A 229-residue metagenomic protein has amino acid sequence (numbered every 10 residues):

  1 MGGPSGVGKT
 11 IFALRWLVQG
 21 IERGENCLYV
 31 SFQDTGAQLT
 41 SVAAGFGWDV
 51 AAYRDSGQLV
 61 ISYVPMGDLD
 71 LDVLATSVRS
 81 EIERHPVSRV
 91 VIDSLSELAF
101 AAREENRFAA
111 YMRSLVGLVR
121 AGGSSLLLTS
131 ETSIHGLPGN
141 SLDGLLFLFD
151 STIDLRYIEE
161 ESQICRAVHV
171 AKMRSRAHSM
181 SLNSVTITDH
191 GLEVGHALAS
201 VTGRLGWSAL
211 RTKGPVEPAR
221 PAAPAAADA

Functional and structural regions predicted by a protein language model:
M1, L28-V30, S62, L127 (+1 more regions): Hydrophobic/aromatic beta-strand patches that form the interior of the parallel beta-sheet core in alpha/beta enzyme
M1-F46, P215: The Walker A/P-loop phosphate-binding site
G3-S5, W16, L128, L192-V194 (+1 more regions): Scaffold/interface architecture of coatomer-like assemblies
I11, D68-T152, E160-I164: P-loop NTPase motor core
G24-N106: Conserved inter-motif catalytic segment of the P-loop NTP-binding fold
G24-N26, G57-L59, G123-S124, L148-S151 (+3 more regions): Short glycine-/polar-rich loops that comprise or flank the Walker A/P-loop and associated switch/sensor motifs
D49-S56, L145-L148, T186: Short, conserved catalytic or adaptor-binding loops enriched in Gly and charged residues
S80-R89, R156-D228: Conserved P-loop NTPase
